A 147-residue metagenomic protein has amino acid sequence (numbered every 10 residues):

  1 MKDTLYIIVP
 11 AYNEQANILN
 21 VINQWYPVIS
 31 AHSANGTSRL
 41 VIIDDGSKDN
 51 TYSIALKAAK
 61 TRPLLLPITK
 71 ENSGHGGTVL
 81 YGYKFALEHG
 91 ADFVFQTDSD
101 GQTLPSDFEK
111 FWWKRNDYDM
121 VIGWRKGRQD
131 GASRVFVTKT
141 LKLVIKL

Functional and structural regions predicted by a protein language model:
T4-Y6, R39: Cell-envelope/extracellular polymer assembly enzymes that use nucleotide-activated donors
A11-Y12, I43-D45: Conserved sequence signature across two-component system core domains
E14-N17, S47, H75: Donor nucleotide-sugar binding loop of glycosyltransferases
E14-S30: Short, well-formed alpha-helical segments that are part of the catalytic scaffolds of diverse glycosyltransferases
S33, S38-V41, Y52-H89: Conserved donor nucleotide-binding strand/loop of the catalytic core
D44-S53, G101: A conserved acidic beta->alpha catalytic loop
K70-F85, F93, Q102-L147: Acceptor/aglycone-binding surface of glycosyltransferases and processive sugar-polymer synthases
